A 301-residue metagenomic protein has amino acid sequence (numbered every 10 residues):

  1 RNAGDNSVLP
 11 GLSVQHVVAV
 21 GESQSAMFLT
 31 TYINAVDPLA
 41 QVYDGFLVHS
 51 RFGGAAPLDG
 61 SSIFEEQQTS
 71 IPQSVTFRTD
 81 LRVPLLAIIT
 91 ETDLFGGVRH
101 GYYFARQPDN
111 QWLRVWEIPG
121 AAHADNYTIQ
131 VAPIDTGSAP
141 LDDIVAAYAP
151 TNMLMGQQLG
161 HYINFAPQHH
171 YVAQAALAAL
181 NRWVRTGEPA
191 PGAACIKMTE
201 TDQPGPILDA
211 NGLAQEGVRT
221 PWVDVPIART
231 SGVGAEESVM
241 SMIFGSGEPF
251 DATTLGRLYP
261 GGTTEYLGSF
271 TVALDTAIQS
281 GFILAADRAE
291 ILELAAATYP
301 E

Functional and structural regions predicted by a protein language model:
R1-E301: C-terminal His-loop and adjacent cap/lid subdomain of alpha/beta-hydrolase
